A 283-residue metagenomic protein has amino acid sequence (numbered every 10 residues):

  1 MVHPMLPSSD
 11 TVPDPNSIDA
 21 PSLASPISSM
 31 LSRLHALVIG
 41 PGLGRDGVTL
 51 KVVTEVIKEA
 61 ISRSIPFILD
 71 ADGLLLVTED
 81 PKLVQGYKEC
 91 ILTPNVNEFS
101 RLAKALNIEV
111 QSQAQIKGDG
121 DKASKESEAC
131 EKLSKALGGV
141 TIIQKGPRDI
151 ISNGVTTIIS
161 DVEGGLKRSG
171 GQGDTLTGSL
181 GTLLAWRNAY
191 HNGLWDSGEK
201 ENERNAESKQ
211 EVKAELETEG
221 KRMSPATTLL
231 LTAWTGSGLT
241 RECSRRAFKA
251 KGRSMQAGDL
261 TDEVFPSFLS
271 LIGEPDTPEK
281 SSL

Functional and structural regions predicted by a protein language model:
M1-G165, A189, S197-M223, L269 (+1 more regions): Glycine-rich phosphate/dinucleotide-binding loop and adjoining beta-alpha-beta core of small-molecule
R168: ABC-family ATPase nucleotide-binding domain "signature/switch" substructure
G178-F265: Conserved post-catalytic alpha-helical subdomain immediately downstream of the catalytic base and nucleotide-binding
